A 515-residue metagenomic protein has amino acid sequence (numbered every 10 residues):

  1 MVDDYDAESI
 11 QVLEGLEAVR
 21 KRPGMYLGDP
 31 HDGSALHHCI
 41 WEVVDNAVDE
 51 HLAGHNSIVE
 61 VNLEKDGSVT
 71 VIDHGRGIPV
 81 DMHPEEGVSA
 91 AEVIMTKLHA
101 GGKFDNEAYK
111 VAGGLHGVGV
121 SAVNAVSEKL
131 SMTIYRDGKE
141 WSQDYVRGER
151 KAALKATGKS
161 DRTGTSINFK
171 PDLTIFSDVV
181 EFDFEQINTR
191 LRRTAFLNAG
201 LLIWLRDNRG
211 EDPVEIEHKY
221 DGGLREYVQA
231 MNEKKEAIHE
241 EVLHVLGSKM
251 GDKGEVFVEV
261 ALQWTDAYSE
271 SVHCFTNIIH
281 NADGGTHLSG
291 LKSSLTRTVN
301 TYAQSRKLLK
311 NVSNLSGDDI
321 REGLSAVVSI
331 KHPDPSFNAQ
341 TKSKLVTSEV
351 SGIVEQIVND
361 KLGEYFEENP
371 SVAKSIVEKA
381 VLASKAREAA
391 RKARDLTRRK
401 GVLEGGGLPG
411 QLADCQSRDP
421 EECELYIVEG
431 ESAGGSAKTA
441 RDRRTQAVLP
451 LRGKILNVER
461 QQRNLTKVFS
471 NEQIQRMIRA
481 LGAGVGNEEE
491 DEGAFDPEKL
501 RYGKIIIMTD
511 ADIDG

Functional and structural regions predicted by a protein language model:
M1-E8, L16, H37, W41 (+12 more regions): GHKL-family ATPase ATP-binding module
K21-W41: Conserved short strand/loop->alpha-helix "switch" segment adjacent to the catalytic nucleotide/phosphoryl-transfer site
D49-E50, G77-I78, I513-D514: Residues immediately C-terminal
I78-G101: Short conserved segment of the HATPase_c
Q462-K499, G503: Helix-loop module immediately N-terminal to the HCX5R catalytic loop in PTP-like cysteine phosphatase domains
D510: Phosphate-handling catalytic cores of nucleic-acid transaction enzymes
